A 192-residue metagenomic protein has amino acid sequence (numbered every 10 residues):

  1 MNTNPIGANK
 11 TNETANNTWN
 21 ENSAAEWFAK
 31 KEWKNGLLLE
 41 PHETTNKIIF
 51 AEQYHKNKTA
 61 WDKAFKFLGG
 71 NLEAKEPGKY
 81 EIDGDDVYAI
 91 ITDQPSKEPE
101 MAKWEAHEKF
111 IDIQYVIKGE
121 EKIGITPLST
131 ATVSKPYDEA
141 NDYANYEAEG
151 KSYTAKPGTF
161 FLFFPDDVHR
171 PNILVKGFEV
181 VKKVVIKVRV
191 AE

Functional and structural regions predicted by a protein language model:
M1-W19: Bacterial Sec-dependent N-terminal signal peptides
T11, E21-I91, M101: A short, N-terminal "cap"/entry segment at the start of jelly-roll beta-barrel domains of the cupin/DSBH fold
E73-K135: Mid-length scaffold segments of soluble, non-membrane domains
K109-I113, E121, K151, T159 (+1 more regions): Generic beta-strand structural signal
E121-A155: A short beta-strand-loop-beta hairpin characteristic of the jelly-roll/cupin
T154-N172: Conserved metal-binding segment of the jelly-roll/cupin
F160-L162, F178-E192: A short hydrophobic beta-strand segment most commonly corresponding to one strand of the jelly-roll/cupin
I173-G177: Short proline/glycine-enriched turn/loop segments at secondary-structure junctions
